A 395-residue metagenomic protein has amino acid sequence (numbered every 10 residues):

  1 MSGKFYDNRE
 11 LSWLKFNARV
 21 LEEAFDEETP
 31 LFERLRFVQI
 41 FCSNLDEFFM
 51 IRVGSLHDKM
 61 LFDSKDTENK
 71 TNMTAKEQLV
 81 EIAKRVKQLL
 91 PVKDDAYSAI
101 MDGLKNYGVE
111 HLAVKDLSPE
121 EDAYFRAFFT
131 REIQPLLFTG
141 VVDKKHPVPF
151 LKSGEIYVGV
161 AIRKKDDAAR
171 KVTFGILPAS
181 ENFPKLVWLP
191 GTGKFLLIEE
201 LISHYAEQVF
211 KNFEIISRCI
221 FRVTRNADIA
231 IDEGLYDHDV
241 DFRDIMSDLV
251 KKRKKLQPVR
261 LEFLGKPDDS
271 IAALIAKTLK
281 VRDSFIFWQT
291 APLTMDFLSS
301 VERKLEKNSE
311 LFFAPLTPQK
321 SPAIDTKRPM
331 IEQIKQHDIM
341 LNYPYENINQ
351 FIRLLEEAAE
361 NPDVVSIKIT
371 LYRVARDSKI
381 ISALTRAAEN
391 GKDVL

Functional and structural regions predicted by a protein language model:
M1-L395: N-terminal localization/anchoring segments of enzymes in phospholipid and broader phosphate metabolism
